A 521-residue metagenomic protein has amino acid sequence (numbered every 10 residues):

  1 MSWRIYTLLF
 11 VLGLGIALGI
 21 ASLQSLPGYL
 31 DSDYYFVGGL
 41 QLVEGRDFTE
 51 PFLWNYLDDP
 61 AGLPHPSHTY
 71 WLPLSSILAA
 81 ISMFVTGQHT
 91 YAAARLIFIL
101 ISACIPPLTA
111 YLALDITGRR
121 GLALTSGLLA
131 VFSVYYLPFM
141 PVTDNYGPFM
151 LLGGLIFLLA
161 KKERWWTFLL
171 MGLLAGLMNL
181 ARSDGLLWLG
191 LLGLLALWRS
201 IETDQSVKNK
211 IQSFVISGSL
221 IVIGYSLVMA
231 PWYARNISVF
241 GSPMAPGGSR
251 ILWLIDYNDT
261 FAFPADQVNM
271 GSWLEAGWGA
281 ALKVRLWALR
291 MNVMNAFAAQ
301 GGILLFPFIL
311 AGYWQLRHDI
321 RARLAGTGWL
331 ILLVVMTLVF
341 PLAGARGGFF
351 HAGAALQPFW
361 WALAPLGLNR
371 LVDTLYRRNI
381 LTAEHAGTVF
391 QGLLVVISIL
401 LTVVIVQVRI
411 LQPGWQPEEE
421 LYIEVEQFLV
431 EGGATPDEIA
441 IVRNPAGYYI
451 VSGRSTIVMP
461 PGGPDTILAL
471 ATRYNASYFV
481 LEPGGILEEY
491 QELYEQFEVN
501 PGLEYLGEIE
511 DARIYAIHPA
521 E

Functional and structural regions predicted by a protein language model:
Y6, G121-L124, L173, G190-L194 (+2 more regions): Signature aromatic-anchored transmembrane alpha helix within multi-pass, membrane-resident enzymes that catalyze glycan
F10-G15, A130, L173-A175, I303-I309 (+2 more regions): Transmembrane alpha-helix segments characteristic of polytopic inner-membrane glycan-assembly/cell-envelope
A93-T117, L155: Transmembrane-helix motifs of polytopic, lipid-linked glycan transferases
I99, M140, Y146, M178-S183 (+5 more regions): Hydrophobic/aromatic-rich transmembrane helices and adjacent perimembrane loops
T109, V284-L333, A364, R370: Hydrophobic, aromatic-rich transmembrane alpha-helices and their immediate juxtamembrane boundary segments
S126-V131, I156-L159, T167-R182, L189-L194 (+1 more regions): Membrane-interface alpha helices of multi-pass inner-membrane proteins
W198, I216-A311, L400: Membrane-lumen/periplasm interface segments of specific transmembrane helices in polyprenyl phosphate-linked
A386-P445, P460, P464, L468-R473 (+1 more regions): Membrane-embedded, lumen/periplasm-facing catalytic core of multi-pass transferases that use lipid-linked donors
